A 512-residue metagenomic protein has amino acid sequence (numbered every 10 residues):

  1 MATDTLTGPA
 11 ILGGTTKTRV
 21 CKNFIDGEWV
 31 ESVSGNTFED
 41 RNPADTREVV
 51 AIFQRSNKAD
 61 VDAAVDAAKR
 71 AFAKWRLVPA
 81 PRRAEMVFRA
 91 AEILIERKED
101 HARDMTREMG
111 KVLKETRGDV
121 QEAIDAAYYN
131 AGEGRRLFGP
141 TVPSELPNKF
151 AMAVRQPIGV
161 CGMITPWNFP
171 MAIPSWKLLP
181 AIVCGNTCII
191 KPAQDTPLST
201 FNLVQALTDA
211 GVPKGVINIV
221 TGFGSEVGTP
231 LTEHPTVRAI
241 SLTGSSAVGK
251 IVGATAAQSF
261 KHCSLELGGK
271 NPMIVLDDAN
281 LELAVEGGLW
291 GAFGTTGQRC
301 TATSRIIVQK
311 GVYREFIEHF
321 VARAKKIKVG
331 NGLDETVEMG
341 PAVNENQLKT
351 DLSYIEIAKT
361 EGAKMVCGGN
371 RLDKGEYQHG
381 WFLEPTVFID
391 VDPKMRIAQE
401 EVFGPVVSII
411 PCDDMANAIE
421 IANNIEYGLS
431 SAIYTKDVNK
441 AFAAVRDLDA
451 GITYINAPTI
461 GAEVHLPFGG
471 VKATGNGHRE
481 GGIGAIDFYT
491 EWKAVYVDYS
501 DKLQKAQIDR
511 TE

Functional and structural regions predicted by a protein language model:
M1-D45: Hydrophobic face of amphipathic alpha-helices that form TPR/SEL1-like repeat modules and related alpha-solenoid
T46-A51, V237, I274, K328 (+3 more regions): Conserved C-terminal structural/oligomerization subdomain of aldehyde/semialdehyde dehydrogenase
T46-L137, N148: Glycine-rich loop-to-alpha-helix module at the N-terminal edge of alpha/beta enzyme cores
R47, R83, M105, A127 (+9 more regions): Residue-level signal for inorganic ion chemistry
V50-S56, R70-L77, M163, M273-L276 (+5 more regions): Short, well-ordered beta-strand elements within core beta-sheets of diverse protein domains
G139-L283, C412: Rossmann-like NAD(P) dinucleotide-binding subdomain of oxidoreductase/dehydrogenase enzymes
T187-I189, M365, I452: A short hydrophobic/small-residue beta-strand
A239, A247-D392, I455, Q504-K505 (+1 more regions): ALDH superfamily catalytic-core signature
